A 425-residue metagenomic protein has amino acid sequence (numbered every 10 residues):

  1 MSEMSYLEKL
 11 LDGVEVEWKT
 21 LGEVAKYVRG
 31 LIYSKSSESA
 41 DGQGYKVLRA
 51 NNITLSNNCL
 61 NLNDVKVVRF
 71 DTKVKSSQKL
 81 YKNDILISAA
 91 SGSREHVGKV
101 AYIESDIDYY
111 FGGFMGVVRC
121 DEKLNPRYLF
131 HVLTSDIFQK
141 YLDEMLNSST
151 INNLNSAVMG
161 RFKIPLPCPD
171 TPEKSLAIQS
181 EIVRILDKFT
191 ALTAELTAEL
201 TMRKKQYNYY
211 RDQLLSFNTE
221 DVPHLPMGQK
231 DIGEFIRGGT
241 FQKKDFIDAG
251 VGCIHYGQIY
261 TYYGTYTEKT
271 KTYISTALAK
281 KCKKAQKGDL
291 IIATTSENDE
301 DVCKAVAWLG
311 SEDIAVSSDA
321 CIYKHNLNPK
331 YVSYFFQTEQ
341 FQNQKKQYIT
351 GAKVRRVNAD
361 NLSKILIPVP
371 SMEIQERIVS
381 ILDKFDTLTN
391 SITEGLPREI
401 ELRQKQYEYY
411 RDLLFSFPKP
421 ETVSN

Functional and structural regions predicted by a protein language model:
M1, L11, E15-E17, L129 (+5 more regions): Amphipathic alpha-helical segments
M1-L11, L413, N425: Accessory (non-catalytic) regions of SAM-dependent nucleic-acid methyltransferases and partner specificity/recognition
K9-L31, T219-G238, E399: Non-catalytic DNA-recognition/assembly elements of restriction-modification systems
V24-S37, N52-D84, D231-Q242, G257-K287: Sequence-specific dsDNA recognition surfaces
S34-A40, M145, Q242-D248, Y348: Short coil/turn segments at secondary-structure boundaries
R49, V65-K66, F70, K75-T134 (+2 more regions): A short beta-sheet element
D108-F114, N147-P172, D313-D319, T350-M372: A short glycine-rich beta-alpha junction/loop motif
N155, C168-T171, S175, K188 (+4 more regions): Structural preference for solvent-exposed beta-strand-turn elements and adjacent flexible terminal/loop segments within
